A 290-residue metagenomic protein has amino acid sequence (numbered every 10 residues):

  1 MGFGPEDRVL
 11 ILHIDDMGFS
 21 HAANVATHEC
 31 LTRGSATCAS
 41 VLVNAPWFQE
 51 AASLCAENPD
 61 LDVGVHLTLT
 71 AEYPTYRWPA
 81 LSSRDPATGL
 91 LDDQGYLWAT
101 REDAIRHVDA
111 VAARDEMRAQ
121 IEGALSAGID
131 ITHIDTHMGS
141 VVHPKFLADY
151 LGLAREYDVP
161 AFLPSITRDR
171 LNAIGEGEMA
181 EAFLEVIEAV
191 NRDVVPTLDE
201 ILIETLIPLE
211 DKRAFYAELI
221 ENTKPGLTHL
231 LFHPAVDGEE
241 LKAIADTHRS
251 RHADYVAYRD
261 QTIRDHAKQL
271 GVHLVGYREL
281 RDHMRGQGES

Functional and structural regions predicted by a protein language model:
G2, T27-R33, F48-D62, P79-D92 (+4 more regions): Acidic (Asp/Glu)-rich catalytic clusters
F3-P74: Active-site beta->alpha N-cap acidic-glycine motif
V9-I11, A36-S40, D60-H66, I131-D135 (+4 more regions): Structural preference for beta-strand elements that scaffold enzyme active sites
V9-S20, E102-R114: Active-site mouth loops of central-metabolism enzymes
D15-M17, N44, H66-E72, H137-G139 (+4 more regions): Active-site beta-loop-alpha junctions enriched in small/polar residues
Y76-I105, T247: Active-site gating loops and adjacent loop-to-helix segments of metal-dependent hydrolytic enzymes
A110-V194, L206-K212, E221, V256: Catalytic domains of cell-wall/extracellular-matrix polysaccharide-remodeling enzymes, centered on de-N-acetylation
A161-F162, I244-S290: C-terminal domain-boundary segment and adjacent tail
